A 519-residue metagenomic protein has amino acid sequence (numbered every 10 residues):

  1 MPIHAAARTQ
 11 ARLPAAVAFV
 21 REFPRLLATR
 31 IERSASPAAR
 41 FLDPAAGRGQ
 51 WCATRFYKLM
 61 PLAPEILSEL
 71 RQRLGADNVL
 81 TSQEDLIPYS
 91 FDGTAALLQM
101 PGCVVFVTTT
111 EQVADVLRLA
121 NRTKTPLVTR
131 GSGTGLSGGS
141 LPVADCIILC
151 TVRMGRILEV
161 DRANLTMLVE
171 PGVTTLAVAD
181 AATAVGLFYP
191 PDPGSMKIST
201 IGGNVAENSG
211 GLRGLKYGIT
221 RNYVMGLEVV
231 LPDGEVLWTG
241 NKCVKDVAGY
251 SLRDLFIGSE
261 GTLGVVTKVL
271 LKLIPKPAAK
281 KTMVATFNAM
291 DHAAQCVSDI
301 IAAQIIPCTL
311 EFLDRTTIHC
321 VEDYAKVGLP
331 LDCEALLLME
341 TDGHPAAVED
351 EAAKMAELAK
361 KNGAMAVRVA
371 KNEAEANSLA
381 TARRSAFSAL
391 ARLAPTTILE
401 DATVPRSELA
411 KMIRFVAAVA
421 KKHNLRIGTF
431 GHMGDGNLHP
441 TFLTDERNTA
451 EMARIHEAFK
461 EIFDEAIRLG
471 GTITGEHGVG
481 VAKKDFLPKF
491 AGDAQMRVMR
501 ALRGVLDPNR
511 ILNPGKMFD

Functional and structural regions predicted by a protein language model:
M1-A15, R33-P37: Short alpha-helix boundary/capping segments
F19, F23, F41, F56-Y57: Aromatic (phenylalanine/tyrosine) cluster motif
F56-R118, R122, G135-L165, G194 (+3 more regions): N-terminal flexible segment immediately upstream of the FAD-binding catalytic core in FAD-dependent oxidoreductases
G75-A76, I467-V479, P508-L512: Alpha-helix capping/hinge segments and adjacent helical runs
T81-I87, L271-P275, K281-A458, E465 (+1 more regions): C-terminal substrate-recognition/cap domain of FAD-linked oxidoreductases
R156-E311: FAD-binding subdomain of flavoenzyme oxidoreductases
E235, K484-D519: Activity-critical C-terminal alpha-helical subdomain
